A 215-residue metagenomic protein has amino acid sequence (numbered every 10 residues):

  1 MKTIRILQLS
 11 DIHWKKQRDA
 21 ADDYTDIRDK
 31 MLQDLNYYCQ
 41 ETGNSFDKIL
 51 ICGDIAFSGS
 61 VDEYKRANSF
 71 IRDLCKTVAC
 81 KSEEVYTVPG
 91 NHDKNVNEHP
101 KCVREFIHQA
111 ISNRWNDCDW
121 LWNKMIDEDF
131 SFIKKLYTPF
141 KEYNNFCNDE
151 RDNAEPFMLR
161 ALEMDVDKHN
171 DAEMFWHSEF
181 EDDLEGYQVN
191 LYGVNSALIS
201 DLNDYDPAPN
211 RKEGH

Functional and structural regions predicted by a protein language model:
M1-V85, N95-H99: N-terminal active-site segment of His-dependent metallophosphoesterases
N68-H215: Extended active-site neighborhood of metal-dependent phosphoesterases/phosphodiesterases
